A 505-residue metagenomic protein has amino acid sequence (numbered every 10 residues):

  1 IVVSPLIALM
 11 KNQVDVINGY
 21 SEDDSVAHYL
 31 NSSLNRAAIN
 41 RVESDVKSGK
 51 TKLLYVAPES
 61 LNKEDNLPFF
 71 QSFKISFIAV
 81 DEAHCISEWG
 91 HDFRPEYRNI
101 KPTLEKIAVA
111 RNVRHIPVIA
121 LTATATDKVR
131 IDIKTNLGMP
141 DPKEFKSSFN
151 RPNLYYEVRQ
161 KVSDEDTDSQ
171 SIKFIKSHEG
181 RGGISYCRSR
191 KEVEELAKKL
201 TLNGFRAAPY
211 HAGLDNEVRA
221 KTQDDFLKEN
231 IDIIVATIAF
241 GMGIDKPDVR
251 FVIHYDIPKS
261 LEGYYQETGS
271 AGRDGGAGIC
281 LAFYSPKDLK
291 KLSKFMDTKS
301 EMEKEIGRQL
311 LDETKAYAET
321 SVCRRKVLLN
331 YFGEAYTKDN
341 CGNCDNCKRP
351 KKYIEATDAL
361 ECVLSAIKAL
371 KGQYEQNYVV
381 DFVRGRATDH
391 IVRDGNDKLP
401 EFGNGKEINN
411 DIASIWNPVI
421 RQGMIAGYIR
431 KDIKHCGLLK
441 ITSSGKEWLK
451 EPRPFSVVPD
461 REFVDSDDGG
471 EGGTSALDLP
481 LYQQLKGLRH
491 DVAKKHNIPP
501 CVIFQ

Functional and structural regions predicted by a protein language model:
I1-L6: Walker A/P-loop
A8-M302, I306-Q309, G333-K338, D345-N346: Helicase motor core with emphasis on the C-terminal RecA-like subdomain
R114, S321, G372: Flexible coil/turn residues that form the inter-helical turn or adjacent wing/linker of helix-turn-helix
N153, D248, K291-F295, L310-T314 (+5 more regions): A general alpha-helix detector
I175, F226, A318, I367-K371: Short helix-to-turn junction characteristic of helix-turn-helix DNA-binding domains, especially the helix
E303-A335: Short, charged low-complexity linear segments at domain edges
G307, T337-Q505: Accessory DNA-binding and partner-docking regions appended to nucleic-acid-acting proteins, especially the terminal
